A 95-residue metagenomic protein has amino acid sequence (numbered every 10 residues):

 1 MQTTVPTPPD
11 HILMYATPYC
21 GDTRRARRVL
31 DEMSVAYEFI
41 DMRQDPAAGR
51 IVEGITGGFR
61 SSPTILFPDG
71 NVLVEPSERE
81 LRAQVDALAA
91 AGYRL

Functional and structural regions predicted by a protein language model:
Q2-A36: Local sequence-structure signature of Cys/Sec-based thiol-disulfide redox active-site neighborhoods
P6-D10, E53, A90-L95: C-terminal alpha-helical interaction module
G21-R24, A47, E75-P76: Residues that form or flank phosphate/diphosphate-binding pockets in enzymes that use nucleotide phosphates
R25-S34, G54, G70, R79-A83: Non-catalytic interaction surface on structured domains
Y37, F59, G92-L95: Residue-level detector of short coil/turn "hinge" positions at structural boundaries
D41-F59, N71, V85-L88: Thioredoxin-like thiol-disulfide oxidoreductase module
F67-L95: Non-catalytic, surface beta->alpha helical segment in thiol-disulfide oxidoreductase systems
